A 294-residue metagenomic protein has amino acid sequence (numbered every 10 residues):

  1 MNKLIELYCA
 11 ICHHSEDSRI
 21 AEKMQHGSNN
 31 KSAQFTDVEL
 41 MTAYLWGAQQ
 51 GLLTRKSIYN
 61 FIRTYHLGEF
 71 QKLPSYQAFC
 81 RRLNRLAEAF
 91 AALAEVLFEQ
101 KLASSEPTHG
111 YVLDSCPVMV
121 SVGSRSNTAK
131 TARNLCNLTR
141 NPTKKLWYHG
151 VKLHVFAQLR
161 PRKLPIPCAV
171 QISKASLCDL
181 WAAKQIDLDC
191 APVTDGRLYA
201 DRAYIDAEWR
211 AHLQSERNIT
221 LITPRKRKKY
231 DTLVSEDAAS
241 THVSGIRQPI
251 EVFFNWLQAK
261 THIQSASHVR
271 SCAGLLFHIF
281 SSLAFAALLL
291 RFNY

Functional and structural regions predicted by a protein language model:
M1-Y294: Short alpha-helical elements
